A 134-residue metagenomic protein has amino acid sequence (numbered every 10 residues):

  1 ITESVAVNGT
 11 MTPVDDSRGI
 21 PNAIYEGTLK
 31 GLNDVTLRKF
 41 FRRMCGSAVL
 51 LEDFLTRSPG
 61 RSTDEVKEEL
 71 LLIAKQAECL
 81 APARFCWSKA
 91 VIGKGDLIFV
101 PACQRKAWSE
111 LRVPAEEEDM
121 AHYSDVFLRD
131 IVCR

Functional and structural regions predicted by a protein language model:
I1, L80-F85: Short, conserved loop/helix-junction motifs that constitute active-site signature segments in enzyme catalytic cores
T2-G31: Flexible "cap/lid" loop of the alpha/beta hydrolase fold
T2-S4, P21, S109-E118: Active-site regions of enzymes building and remodeling cell-envelope glycoconjugates
T10-M11, G46, K94: Short, flexible active-site-adjacent loop segments at beta-strand->alpha-helix junctions, enriched in small/polar
S17, D34-A74: Conserved alpha/beta-hydrolase catalytic His-Asp/Glu region
A83-R84, A90-I92, D96: Short beta-strand/loop motif that positions the catalytic acidic residue of the alpha/beta-hydrolase fold
L97-C103: Conserved alpha/beta-hydrolase "acid-adjacent" motif
L111-R134: Catalytic active-site module of serine/aspartate enzymes centered on a nucleophile-bearing elbow/loop
